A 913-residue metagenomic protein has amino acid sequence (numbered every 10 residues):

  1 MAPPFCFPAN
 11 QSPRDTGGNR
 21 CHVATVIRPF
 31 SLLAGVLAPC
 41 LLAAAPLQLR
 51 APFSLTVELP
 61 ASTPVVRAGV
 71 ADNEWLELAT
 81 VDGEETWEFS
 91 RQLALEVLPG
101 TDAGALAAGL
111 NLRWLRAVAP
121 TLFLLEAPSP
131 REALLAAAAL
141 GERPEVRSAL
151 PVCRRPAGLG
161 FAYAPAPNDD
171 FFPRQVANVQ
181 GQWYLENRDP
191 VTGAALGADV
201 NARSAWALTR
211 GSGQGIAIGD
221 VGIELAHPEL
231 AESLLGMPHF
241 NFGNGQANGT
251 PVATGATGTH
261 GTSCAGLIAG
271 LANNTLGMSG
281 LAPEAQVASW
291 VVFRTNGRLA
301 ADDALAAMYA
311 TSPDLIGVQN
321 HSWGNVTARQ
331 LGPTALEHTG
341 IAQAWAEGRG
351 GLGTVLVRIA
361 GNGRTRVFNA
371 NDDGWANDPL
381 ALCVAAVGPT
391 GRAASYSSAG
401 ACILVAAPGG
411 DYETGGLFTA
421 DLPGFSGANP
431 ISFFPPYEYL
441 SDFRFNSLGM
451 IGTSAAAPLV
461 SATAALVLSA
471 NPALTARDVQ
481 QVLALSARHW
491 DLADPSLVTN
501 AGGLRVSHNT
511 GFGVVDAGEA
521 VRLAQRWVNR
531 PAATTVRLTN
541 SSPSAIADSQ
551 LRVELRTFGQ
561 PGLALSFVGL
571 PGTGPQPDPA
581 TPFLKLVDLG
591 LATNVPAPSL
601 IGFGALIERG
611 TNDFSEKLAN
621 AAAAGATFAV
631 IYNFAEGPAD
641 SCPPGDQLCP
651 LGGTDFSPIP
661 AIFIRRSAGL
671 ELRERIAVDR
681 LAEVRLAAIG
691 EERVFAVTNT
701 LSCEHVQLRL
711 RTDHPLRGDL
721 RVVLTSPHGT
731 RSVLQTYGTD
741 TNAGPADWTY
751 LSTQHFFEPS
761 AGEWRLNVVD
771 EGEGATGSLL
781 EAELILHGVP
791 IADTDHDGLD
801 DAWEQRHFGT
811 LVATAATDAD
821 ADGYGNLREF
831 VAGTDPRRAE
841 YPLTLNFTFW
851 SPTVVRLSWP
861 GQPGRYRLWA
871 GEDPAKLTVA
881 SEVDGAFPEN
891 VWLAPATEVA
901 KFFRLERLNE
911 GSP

Functional and structural regions predicted by a protein language model:
A43-S54, D170-V179, Q525-G559, I689-T700 (+2 more regions): Boundary/junction segments of secreted and surface-exposed precursor proteins
P46-A166, S204: Inhibitory N-terminal propeptides of secreted protease zymogens
G141-G215, P228-E229, S233, Q246 (+1 more regions): Protease zymogen maturation seam
W206-S212, V221, A226-E229, G255 (+10 more regions): Substrate-binding/access-modulating region of protease and related hydrolase catalytic domains
D220, D373-S469, V515, S542 (+3 more regions): Extracellular S/T/G-rich loop segment that most often corresponds to the catalytic His/Ser-adjacent loop
L305, D314-H321, G353-T354, L380-C383 (+4 more regions): C-terminal subdomain of the subtilisin-like protease fold in secreted/lumenal serine endopeptidases
V536-N540, A687-A792: Loop and turn regions of beta-sandwich accessory domains that flank beta-strands and are enriched in small/polar
A792-P913: Short, composition-biased motifs enriched in small/polar/acidic residues
